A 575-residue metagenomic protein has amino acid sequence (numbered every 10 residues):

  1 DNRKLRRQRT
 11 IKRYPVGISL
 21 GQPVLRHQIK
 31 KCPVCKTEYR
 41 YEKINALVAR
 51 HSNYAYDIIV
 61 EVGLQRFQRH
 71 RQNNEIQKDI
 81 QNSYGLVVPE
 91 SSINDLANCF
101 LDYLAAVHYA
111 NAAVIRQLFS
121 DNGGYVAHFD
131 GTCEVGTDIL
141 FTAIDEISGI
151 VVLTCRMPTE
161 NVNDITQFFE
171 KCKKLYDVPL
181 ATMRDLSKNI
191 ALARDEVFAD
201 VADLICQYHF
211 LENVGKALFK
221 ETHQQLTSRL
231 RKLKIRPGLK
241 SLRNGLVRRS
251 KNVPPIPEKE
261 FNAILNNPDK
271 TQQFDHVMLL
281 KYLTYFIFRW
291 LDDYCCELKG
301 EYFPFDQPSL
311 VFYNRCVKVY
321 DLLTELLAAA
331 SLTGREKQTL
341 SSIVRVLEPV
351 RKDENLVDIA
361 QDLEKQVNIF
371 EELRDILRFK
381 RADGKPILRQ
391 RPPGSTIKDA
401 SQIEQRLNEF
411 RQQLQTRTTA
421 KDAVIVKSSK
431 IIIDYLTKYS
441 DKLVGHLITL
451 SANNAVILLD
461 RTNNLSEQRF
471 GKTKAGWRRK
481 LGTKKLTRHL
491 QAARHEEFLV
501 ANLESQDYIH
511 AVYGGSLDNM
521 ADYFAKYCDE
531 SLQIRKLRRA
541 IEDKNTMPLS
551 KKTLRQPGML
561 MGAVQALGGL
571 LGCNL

Functional and structural regions predicted by a protein language model:
N2-F67, L86-P89, N122: Basic, short loop/linker segments at the boundary and entry of helix-turn-helix/winged-helix-like folds
R6-R7, N73, L86-R184, K188 (+3 more regions): RNase H-like nuclease fold core
T37, Q81, N98, D102: Residue-level detection of the helix-turn-helix DNA-binding "recognition helix"
Y41, G149-T154, L481-G482: Short small-residue beta-strand/loop micro-motif enriched in glycine and branched aliphatics
Q68-Q81: Short, charged amphipathic recognition helices of the HTH superfamily and cognate SANT/SANTA-like modules
R184, A191, K240-L575: Acidic/histidine-rich catalytic cores and adjacent linkers of DNA breakage/strand-transfer/modification proteins
D200-H209: Short hydrophobic/aromatic-enriched beta-strand-loop microsegments
E221-K240: A polyampholytic, Gly/Pro-enriched intrinsically disordered region
